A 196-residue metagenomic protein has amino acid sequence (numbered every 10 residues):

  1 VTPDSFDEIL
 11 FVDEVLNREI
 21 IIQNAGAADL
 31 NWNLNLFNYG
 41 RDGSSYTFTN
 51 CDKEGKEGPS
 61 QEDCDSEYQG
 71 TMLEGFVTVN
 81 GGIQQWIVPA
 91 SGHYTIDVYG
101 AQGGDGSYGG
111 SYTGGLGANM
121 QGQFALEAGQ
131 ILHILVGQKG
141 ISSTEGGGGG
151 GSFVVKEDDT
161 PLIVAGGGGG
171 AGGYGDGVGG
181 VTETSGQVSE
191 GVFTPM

Functional and structural regions predicted by a protein language model:
V1-D42: Feature for long, exposed domains in two main contexts
V1-L10, G40-E67: Boundary/junction segments of secreted and surface-exposed precursor proteins
S5, L36, V98-Q102, V136-G140 (+1 more regions): A mature extracytoplasmic/lumenal domain signature
F11, A25, P89, G115 (+1 more regions): Surface-exposed coil/turn segments at beta-strand junctions on protein surfaces, enriched
Q23-A28, P89-S91, A101: Short solvent-exposed strand-capping/beta-turn motif centered on an Asx-Ser/Thr pair
Y68-N80, S107-G117: Extracellular beta-rich ligand/substrate-recognition surface
G70, G75-T78, I83-Y94, G122-Q130 (+1 more regions): Extracellular and analogous surface-interaction loops
G114-M196: Secretome/extracellular-domain signature
